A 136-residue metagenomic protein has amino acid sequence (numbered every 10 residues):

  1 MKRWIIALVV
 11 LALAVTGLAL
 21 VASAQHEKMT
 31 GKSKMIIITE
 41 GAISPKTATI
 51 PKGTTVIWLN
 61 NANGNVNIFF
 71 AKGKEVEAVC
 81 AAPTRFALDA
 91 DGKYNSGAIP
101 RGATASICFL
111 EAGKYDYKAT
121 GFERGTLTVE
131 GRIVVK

Functional and structural regions predicted by a protein language model:
M1-W4, V9: Positively charged n-region of N-terminal signal peptides that target proteins for export
L8-G17: Bacterial N-terminal signal peptides
H26-V56: N-terminal edge beta-strand
E40-A42, N60-G64, F70-K74, E111 (+2 more regions): A mature extracytoplasmic/lumenal domain signature
K46-F69, T104-E111: Beta-strand cores of secreted/periplasmic/IMS beta-sandwich domains, seen most often in copper-related folds
T54, N60-D89: Contiguous segments within soluble domain cores/interaction surfaces
A90-K136: Extracellular/periplasmic metallocenter environments
